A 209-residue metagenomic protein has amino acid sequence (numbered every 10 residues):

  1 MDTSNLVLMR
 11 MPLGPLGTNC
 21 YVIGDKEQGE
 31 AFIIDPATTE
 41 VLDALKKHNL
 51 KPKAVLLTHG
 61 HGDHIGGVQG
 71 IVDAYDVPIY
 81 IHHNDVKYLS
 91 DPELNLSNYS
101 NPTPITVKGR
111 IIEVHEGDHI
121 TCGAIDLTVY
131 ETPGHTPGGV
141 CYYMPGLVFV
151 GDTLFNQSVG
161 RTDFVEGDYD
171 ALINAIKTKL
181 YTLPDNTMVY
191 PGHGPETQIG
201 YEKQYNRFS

Functional and structural regions predicted by a protein language model:
D2-K51, C141-G151: Conserved beta-strand hairpin/beta-sheet module of binuclear metal-dependent hydrolase folds, prominently
M11-L13, R110-I111, E131-P133: Short Gly/Pro-enriched turn/cap motifs at secondary-structure boundaries
T18, T39-E40, G62-D63, K87 (+2 more regions): Short alpha-helical
E27-Q28, T38, G62, D85 (+4 more regions): Short, glycine/acidic-enriched loop or turn micro-motifs at the edges of active sites
I33-I34, K53-G60, I79-H82, E131-G134 (+2 more regions): Active-site neighborhood of phospho(di)ester-bond hydrolases with catalytic His/Asp-centered motifs
T38-C122, Y205-F208: Active-site HxH/HxHxD metal-binding segment of metal-dependent hydrolases
N95-N98, I125-S209: Metallo-beta-lactamase
